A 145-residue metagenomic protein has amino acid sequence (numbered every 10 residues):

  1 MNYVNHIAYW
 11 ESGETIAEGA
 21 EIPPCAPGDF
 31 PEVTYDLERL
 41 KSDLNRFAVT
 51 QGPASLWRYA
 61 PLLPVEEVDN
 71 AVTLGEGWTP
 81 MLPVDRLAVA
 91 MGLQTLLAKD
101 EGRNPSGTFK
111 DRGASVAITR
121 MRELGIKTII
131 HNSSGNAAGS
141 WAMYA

Functional and structural regions predicted by a protein language model:
M1-A145: PLP-dependent amino-acid enzyme catalytic core
